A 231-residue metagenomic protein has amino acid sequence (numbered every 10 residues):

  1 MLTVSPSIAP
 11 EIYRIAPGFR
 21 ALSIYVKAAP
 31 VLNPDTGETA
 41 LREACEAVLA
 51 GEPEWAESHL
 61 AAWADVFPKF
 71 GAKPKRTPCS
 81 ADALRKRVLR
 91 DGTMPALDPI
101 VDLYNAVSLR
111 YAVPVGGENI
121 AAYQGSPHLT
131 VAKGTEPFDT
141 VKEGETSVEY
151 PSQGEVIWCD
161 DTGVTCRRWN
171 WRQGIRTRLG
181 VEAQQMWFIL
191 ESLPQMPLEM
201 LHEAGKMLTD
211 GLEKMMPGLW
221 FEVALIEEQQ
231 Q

Functional and structural regions predicted by a protein language model:
M1-Q231: Charge-biased, low-complexity intrinsically disordered regions
